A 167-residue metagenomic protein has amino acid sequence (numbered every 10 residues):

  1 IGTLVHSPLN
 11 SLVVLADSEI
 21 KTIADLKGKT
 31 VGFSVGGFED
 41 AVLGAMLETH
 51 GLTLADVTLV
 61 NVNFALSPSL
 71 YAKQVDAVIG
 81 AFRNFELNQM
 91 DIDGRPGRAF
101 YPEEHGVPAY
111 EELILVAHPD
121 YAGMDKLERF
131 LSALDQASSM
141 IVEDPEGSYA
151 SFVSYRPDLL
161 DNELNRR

Functional and structural regions predicted by a protein language model:
I1-N63, S67-A72, D76-N84, A99-E103 (+1 more regions): Short, glycine-/small- and polar/acidic-enriched structural segments that line small-molecule recognition paths
S11-V13, I114-V116, Y121: Short glycine- and hydrophobic/aromatic-rich loop-to-beta-strand nucleating segment in the catalytic cores
D40-A41, P68, N88, S139 (+1 more regions): Alpha-helical elements of the RecA-like P-loop NTPase motor core of helicases
N61, A72-K73, I92, R98 (+4 more regions): A residue-level marker of the well-folded mature domains of exported/periplasmic proteins
A77-N84, D120-G123, R129: A polyampholytic, Gly/Pro-enriched intrinsically disordered region
N88, V107-Y110, M124: Short acidic/glycine-rich loop or secondary-structure boundary segments that cap or lie
G123-R167: Secondary-structure end/capping motifs
